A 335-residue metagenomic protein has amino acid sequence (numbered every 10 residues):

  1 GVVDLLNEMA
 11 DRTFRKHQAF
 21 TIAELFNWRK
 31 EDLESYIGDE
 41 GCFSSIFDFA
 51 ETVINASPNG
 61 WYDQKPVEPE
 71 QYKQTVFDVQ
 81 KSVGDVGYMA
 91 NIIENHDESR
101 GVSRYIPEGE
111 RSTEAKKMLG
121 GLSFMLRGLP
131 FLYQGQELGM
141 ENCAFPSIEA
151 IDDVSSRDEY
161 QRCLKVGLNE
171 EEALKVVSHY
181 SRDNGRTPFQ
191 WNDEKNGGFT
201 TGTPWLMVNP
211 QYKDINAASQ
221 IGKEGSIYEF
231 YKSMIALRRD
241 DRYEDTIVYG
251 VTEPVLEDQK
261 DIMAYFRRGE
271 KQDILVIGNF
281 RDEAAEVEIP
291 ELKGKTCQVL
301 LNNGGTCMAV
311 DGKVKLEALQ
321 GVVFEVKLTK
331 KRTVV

Functional and structural regions predicted by a protein language model:
G1-V335: Active-site and adjacent substrate-binding regions of carbohydrate-active enzymes
